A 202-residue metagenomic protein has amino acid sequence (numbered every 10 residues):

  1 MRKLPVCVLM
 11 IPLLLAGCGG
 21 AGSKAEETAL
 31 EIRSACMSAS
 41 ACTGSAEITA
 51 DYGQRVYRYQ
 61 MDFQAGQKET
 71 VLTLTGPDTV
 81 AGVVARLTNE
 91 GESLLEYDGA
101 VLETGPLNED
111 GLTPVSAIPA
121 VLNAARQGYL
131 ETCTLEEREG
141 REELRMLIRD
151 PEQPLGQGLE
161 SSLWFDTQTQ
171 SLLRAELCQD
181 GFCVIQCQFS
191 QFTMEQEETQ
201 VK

Functional and structural regions predicted by a protein language model:
M1-A16: Sec-dependent bacterial lipoprotein signal peptides
G17-Q64, K68, E198-K202: N-terminal leader/targeting segments and the immediate start of mature chains
S40-I48, R55-L74, V83, S93 (+4 more regions): One face of beta-strands
T49-D51, P77-T79, A100, D180-F182: Hydrophobic lipid-interacting interfaces of membrane-associated proteins
Q54-V56, D78-V80, Q127-Y129, G156-G158: Short solvent-exposed loop/turn micro-motifs enriched in small/polar/acidic residues
Q64-P119: An acidic-aromatic
L95-Q153: Flexible, processing/modification-adjacent segments and terminal tails in exported/periplasmic/extracellular proteins
E131-K202: Gly/Pro-enriched, hydrophobic low-complexity segments that function as extracytoplasmic propeptides/linkers
